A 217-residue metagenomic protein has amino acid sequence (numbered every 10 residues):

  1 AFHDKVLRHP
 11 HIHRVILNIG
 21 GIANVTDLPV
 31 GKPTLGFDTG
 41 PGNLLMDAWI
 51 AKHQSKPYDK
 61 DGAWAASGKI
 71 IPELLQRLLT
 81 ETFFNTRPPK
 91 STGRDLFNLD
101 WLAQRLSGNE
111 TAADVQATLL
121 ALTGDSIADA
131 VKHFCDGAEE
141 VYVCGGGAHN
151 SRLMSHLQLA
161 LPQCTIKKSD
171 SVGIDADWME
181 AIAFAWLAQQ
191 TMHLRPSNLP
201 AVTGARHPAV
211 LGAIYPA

Functional and structural regions predicted by a protein language model:
A1, A121, D170-A217: Glycine-rich phosphate-binding/hydrolytic loop that grips phosphoryl groups
A1-K56, V210: Phosphate-binding/catalytic loop of phosphoryl-transfer enzymes
I12-R14, G137-E140: Short coil/turn segments at beta-strand junctions that form active-site/ligand-binding loops
L35-A128, T203-A217: Conserved ATP-utilizing enzyme core subdomain
P41-M46, L119, L153, D177-E180 (+1 more regions): Catalytic-loop motifs flanking and including active-site residues across diverse enzymes
A128-E139: Phosphate/pyrophosphate-binding loops at sites that engage ATP/ADP/AMP, CoA/4′-phosphopantetheine, polyphosphate
A138-Q158: Glycine-rich phosphate-binding loops at beta-strand->alpha-helix junctions
